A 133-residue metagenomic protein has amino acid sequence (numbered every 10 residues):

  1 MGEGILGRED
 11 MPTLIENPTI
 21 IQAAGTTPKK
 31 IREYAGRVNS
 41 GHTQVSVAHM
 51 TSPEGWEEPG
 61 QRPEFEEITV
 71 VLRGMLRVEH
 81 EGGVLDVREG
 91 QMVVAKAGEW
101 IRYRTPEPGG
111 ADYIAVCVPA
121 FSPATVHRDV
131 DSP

Functional and structural regions predicted by a protein language model:
M1-Q44, P59, T125-P133: A short, N-terminal "cap"/entry segment at the start of jelly-roll beta-barrel domains of the cupin/DSBH fold
G36-R37, E57-P63, L85, R104-P106 (+1 more regions): Short histidine-centered beta-strand/loop micro-motifs that create catalytic or ligand/metal-coordination sites
S40-T43, S52-W56, R73-L76, V84 (+1 more regions): Short, charged/polar surface micro-motifs in flexible loops or helix N-caps
V47-M50, V94, P108-T125: A short hydrophobic beta-strand segment most commonly corresponding to one strand of the jelly-roll/cupin
H49-P53, R62-V78, V116: Short, conserved beta-strand element in jelly-roll/cupin
E58-G60, V78-E79, A95, I101-P108 (+1 more regions): Short beta-strand His + acidic residue motifs that chelate non-heme Fe in jelly-roll/DSBH and cupin folds
G82-G98: Short acidic-glycine-tyrosine-enriched beta hairpin
